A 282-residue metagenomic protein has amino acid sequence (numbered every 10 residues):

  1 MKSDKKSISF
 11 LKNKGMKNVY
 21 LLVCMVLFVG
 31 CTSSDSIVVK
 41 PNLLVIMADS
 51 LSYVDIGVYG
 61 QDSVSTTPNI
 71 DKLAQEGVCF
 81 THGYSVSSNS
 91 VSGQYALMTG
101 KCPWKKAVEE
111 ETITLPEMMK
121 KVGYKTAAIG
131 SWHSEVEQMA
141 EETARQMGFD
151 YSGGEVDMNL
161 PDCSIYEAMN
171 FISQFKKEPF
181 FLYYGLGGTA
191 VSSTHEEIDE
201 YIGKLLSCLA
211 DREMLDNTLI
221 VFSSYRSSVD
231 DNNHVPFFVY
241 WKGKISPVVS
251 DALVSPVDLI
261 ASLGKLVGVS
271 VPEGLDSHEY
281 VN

Functional and structural regions predicted by a protein language model:
K2-K6, K12-V19: Positively charged n-region of N-terminal signal peptides that target proteins for export
S3-S9, F181, G188: N-terminal low-hydrophobic presequence detector
K5-F10, V23-C24, Q61, S88 (+1 more regions): A ubiquitous, low-specificity "background" feature that marks scattered single residues across proteins without
F10, Y20, T32-S34: Residue-level recognition of alpha-helix boundary/capping or hinge positions
V19-F28: Sec-dependent N-terminal signal peptides
C31-N282: Formylglycine-dependent sulfatase
